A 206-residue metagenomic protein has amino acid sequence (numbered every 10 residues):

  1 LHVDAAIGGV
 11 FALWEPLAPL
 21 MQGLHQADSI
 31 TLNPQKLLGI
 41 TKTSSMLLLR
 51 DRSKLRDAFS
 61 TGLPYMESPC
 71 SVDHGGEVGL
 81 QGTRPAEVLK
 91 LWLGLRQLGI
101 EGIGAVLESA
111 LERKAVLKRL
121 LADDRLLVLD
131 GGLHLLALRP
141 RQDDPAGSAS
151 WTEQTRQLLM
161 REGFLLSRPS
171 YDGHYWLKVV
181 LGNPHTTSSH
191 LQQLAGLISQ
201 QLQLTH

Functional and structural regions predicted by a protein language model:
L1-E15: Catalytic PLP-binding core of fold-type I/II PLP enzymes
A5-G9, K36, N183: Active-site-proximal loop/turn and secondary-structure-junction residues that shape catalytic pockets, frequently
L13, L20-D124: Active-site C-terminal subdomain of aminotransferase-like
L49, L138-Q142, L181-N183: Short beta-strand-to-loop capping motifs
L127-L158: Conserved PLP-binding catalytic core of the aspartate aminotransferase-like
G131-L135, E162-K178: Conserved PLP cofactor-binding pocket of PLP-dependent enzymes
Y171-H206: PLP-dependent enzyme catalytic core of the Aspartate aminotransferase-like
